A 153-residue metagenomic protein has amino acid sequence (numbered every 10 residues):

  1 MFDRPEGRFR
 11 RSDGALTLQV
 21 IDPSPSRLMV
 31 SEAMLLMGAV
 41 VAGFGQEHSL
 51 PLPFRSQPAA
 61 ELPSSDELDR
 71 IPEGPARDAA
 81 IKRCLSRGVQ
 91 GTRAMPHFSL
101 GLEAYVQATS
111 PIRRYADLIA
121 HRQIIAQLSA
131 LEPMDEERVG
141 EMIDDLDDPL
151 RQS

Functional and structural regions predicted by a protein language model:
M1-S153: Electropositive polyanion-binding surfaces
